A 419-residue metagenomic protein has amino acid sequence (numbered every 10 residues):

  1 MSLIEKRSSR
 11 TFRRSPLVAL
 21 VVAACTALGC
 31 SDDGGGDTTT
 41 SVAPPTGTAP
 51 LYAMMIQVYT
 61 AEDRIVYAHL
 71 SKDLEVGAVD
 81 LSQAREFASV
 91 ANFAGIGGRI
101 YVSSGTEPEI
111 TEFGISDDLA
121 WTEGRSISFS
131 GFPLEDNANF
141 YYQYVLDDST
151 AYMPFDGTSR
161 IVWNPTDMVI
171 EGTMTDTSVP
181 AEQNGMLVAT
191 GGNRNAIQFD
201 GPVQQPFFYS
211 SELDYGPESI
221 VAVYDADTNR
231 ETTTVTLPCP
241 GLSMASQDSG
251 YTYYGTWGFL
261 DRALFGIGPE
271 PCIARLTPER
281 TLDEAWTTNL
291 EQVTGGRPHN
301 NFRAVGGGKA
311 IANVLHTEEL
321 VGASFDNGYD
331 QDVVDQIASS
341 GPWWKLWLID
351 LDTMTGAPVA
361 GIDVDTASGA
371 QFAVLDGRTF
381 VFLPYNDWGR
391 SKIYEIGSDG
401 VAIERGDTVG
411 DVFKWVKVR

Functional and structural regions predicted by a protein language model:
S2-E5, R10-L51: Bacterial Sec-dependent N-terminal signal peptides
Y59-D63, G105-P108, M153-G157, E212-E218 (+4 more regions): Short, solvent-exposed loop/turn segments at conserved positions within beta-propeller repeat blades
Y67-P165: Post-signal peptide N-terminal segment of secreted/secretory-pathway proteins
Y67-S71, R160-D167, G216-N229, G268-R280 (+2 more regions): Beta-propeller blade signature
E75-F87, A120-P133, I170-G185, E231-L237 (+3 more regions): Beta-propeller fold detector
R85-G98, P133-V145, A181-I197, L237-D248 (+3 more regions): Repeated scaffold domains used in trafficking and secretory/extracellular systems, primarily beta-propellers
G185-D326: Acidic, serine/threonine- and glycine-rich low-complexity intrinsically disordered segments that serve as flexible
W286-D387: Intrinsically disordered, low-complexity segments enriched in Gly and acidic/Ser/Thr residues that form flexible
